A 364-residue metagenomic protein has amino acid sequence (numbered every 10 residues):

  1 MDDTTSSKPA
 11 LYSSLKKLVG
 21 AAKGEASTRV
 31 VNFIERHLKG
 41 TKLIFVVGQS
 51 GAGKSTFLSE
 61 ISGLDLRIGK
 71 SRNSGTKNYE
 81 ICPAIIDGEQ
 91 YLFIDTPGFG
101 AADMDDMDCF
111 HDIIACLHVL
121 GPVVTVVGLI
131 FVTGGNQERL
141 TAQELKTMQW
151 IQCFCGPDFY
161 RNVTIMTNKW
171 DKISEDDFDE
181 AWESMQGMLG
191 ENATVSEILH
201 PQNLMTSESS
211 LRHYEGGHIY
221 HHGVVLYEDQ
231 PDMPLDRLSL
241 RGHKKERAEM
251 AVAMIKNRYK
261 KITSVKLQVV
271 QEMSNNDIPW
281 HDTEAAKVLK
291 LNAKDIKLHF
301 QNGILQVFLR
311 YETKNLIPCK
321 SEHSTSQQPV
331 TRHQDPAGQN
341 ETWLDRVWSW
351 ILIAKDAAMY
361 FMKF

Functional and structural regions predicted by a protein language model:
D2-L92, G100-F361: Conserved GTPase G-domain substructure that encodes guanine base recognition and part of the catalytic core, centered
D95: Conserved active-site aspartate in kinases
